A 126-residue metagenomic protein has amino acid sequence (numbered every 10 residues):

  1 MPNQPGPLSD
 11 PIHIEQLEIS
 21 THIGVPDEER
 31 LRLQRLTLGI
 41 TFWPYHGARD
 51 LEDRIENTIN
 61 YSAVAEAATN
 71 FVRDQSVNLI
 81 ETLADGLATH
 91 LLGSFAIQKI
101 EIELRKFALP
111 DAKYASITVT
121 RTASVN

Functional and structural regions predicted by a protein language model:
M1-N126: N-terminal, polar/charged subdomain of small-to-medium soluble alpha/beta proteins
